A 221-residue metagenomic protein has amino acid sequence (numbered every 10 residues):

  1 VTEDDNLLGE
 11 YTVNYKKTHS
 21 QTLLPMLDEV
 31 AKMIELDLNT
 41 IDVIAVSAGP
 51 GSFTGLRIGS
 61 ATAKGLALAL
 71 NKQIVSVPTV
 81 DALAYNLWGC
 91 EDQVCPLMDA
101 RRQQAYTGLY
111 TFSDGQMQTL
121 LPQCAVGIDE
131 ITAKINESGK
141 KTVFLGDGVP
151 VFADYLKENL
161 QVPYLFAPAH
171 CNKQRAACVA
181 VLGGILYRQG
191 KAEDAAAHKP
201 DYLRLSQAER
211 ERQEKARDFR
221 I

Functional and structural regions predicted by a protein language model:
V1-A48, K173: N-terminal beta-alpha supersecondary unit
N6, Q73-K173, R188, Q207 (+1 more regions): Surface "functional belts" at beta-alpha junctions
N14-T22, F53, R57, A61 (+2 more regions): Residues at secondary-structure transition points
V30-I34, A69, L87, V179-Y187: Stable alpha-helical structural segments in soluble proteins, enriched in small hydrophobic residues
K32-N39, L68-V77, K191: Phosphate-handling active-site elements
V46-I74, T79: DPxDG-like acidic metal-binding loop motif
L165-I221: Acyltransferase
